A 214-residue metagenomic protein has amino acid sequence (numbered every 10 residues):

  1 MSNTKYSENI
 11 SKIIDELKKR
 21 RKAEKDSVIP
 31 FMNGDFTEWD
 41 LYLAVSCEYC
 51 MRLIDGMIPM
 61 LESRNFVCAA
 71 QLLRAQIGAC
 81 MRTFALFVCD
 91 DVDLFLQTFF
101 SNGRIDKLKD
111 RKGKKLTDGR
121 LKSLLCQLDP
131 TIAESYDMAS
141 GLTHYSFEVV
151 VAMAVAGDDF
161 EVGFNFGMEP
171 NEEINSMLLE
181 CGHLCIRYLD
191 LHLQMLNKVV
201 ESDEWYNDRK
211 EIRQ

Functional and structural regions predicted by a protein language model:
M1-V67, Q71-L73, G78-L86, V92-Q214: A cross-kingdom marker of C-terminal helix-rich interaction/assembly modules
